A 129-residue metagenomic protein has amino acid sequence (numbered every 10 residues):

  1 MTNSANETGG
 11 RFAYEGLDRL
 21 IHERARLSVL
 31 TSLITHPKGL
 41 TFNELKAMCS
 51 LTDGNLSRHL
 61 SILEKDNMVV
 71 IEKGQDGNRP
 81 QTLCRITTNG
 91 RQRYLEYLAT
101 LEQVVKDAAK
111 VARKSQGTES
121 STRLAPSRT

Functional and structural regions predicted by a protein language model:
T2-T8, F12, T31, Q92-T129: Amphipathic alpha-helical dimerization/coiled-coil segments that flank or bridge DNA-binding/regulatory modules
F12-N55, D76-G77, Q81-R85: N-terminal helix-turn-helix DNA-binding core of bacterial DNA-binding proteins
S57, P80, S120-T122: Polar low-complexity intrinsically disordered regions enriched in Ser/Thr and small residues
L60-S61: Short, hydrophobic-biased segments on the C-terminal half of alpha helices that form "recognition helices"
N67: Glycine-centered, phosphate/nucleic-acid-interacting loop/turn motifs that mediate DNA/RNA or nucleotide
I71: Short beta-strand "wing" residues that participate in macromolecule-binding interfaces
I86-G90: Accessory beta->alpha helical hairpin/"wing" motif in late/C-terminal subdomains of nucleic-acid enzymes
